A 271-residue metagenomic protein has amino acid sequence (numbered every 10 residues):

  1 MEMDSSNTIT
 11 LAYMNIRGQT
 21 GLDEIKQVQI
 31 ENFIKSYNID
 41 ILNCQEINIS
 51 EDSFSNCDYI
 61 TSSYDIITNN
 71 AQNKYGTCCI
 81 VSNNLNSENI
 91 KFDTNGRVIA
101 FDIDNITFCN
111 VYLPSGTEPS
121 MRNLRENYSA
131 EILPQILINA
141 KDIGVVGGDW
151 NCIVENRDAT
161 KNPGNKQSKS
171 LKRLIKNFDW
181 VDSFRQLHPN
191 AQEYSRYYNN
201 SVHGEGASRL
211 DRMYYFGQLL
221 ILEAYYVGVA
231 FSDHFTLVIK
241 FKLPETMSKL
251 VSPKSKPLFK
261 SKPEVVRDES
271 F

Functional and structural regions predicted by a protein language model:
M1-C57: N-terminal, active-site-proximal structural segment of metallo-dependent hydrolase catalytic domains
E2-A12, G96-Y112, F241-E245: Beta-strand-turn-beta hairpins that frame and shape the catalytic cleft of phosphate-ester-processing enzymes
R17-Q19, N48-S50, Q72-K74, L85-N86 (+6 more regions): Short, solvent-exposed loop/turn segments at secondary-structure junctions
G18, Y112-E126, R157-T160: Surface-exposed cleft-lining segments at the edges of enzyme active sites
N32-N70, R125-G217: Metal-dependent phosphoesterases centered on the DNase I-like endonuclease/exonuclease/phosphatase
I41, T77-C79, V98-A100, N110 (+2 more regions): Conserved hydrophobic/aromatic beta-strand scaffold that supports enzyme active sites
E46-G116: Structured beta-strand-rich core segments of catalytic domains in phosphoester-bond hydrolases
I103-D104, G217-F271: Surface polyanion/phosphate-binding segment centered on an Asp-His-Pro turn
